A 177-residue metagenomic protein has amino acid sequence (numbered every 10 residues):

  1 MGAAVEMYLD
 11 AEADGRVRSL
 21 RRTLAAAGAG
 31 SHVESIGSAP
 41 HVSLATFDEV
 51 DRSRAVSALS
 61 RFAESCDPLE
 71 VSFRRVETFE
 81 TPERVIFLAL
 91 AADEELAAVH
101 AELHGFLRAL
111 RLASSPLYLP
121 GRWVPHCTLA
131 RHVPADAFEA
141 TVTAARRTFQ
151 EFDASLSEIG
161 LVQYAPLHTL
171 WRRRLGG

Functional and structural regions predicted by a protein language model:
M1-E70, E95-D153, W171-G177: Basic, often amphipathic N-terminal segments
T46, A89, Q163: Pocket-edge structural micro-motifs
V71-R75: A short glycine-rich, hydrophobically flanked beta-strand micro-motif that places a catalytic Asp/Glu for divalent metal
E77-P82, S157-L170: Glycine-rich beta-strand-turn "strand-cap" elements at beta-sheet edges
P82-E83, W123: A short, glycine/Asx- and small/polar-enriched loop/turn that sits immediately N-terminal to a beta-strand
E83-R84, A89: Charge-rich, low-complexity N-terminal segments
